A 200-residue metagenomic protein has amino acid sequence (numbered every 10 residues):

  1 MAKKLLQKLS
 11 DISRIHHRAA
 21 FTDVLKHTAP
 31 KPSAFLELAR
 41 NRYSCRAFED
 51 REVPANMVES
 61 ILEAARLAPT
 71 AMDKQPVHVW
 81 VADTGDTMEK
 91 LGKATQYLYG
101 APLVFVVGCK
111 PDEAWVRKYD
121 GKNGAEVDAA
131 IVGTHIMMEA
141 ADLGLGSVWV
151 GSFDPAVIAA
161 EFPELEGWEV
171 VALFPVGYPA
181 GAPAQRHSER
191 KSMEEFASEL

Functional and structural regions predicted by a protein language model:
M1-L200: Acidic, surface-exposed loops and disordered segments
